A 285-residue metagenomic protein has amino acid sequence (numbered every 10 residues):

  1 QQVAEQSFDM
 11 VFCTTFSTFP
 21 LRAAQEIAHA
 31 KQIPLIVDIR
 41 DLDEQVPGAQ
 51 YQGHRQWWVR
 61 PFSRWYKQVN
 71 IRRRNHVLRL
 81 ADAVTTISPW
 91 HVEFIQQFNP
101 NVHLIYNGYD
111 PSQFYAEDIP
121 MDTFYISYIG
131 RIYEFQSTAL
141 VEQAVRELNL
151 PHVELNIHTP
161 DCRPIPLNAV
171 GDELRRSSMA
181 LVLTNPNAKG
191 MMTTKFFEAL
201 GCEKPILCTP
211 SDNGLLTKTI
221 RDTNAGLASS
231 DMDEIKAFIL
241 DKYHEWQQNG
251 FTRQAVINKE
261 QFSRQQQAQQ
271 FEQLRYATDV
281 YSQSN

Functional and structural regions predicted by a protein language model:
Q2-P20, I33-I36, R40: Short N-terminal targeting/anchoring amphipathic segment
V11, V84, M179-L181, P205-I206 (+1 more regions): Hydrophobic acceptor-binding patch used for acceptor engagement in glycosyltransferases
F19-R22, E26-A30, D41-P47, R60-V84: Membrane-proximal helix-turn-helix segments that form the acceptor-binding/catalytic region of lipid-linked
I87-W90, G108: Carbohydrate-associated surface elements
G108-N168: Conserved catalytic-core segment of nucleotide-activated headgroup transferases in glycan assembly
Q136, P166-L174, A180-L200, L207-K218: Nucleotide-sugar-dependent
S211-D241: Change "using UDP/GDP/dTDP sugars" to "using nucleotide sugars
S230-K236, H244-A277: A charged, aromatic-enriched C-terminal amphipathic alpha-helix characteristic of glycosyltransferases across folds
